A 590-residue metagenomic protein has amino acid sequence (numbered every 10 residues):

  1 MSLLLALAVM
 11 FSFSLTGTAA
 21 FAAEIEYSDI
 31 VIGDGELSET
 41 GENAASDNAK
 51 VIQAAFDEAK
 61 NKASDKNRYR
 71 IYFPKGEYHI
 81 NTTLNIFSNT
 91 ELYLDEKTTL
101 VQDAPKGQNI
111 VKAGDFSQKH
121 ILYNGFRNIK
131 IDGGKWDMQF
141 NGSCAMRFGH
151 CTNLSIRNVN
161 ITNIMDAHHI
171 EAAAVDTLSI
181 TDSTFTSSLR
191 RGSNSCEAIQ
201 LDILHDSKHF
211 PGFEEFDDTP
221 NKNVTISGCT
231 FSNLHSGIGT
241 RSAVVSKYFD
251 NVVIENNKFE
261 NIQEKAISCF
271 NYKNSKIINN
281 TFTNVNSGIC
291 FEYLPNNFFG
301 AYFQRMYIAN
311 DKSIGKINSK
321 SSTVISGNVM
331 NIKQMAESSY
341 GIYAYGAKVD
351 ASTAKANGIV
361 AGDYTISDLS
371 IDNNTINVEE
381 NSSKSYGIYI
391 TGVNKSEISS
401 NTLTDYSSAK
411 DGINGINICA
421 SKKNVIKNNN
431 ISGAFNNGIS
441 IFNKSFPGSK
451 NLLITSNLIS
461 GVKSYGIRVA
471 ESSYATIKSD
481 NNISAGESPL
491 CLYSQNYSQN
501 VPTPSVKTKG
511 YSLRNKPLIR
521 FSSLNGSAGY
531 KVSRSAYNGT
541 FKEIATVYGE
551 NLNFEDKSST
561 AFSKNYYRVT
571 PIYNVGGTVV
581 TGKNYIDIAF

Functional and structural regions predicted by a protein language model:
F11-I25: Sec-dependent signal peptide cleavage junction
D34-Y72: Acidic Gly/Asp/Thr-rich repetitive segments characteristic of extracellular carbohydrate-active and adhesion proteins
Q53, D57, N61, Y78-Y93 (+8 more regions): Extracellular beta-strand-rich solenoid/capping regions of secreted or surface-exposed proteins that bind or remodel
I80-T83, V101-G107, Q139-A145, I164-A172 (+11 more regions): Short glycine/acidic-rich loop motifs that flank beta-strands on beta-rich extracellular proteins
N124-N261, A266, N274: Right-handed parallel beta-helix
G134, V159, S183, C229 (+8 more regions): Consensus "Asn ladder" position of solenoid repeat domains
S498-G526, G576-F590: Pro/Thr/Ser/Gly-rich low-complexity, intrinsically disordered linker/stalk tracts
D556-G577: Beta-strand-rich modules
